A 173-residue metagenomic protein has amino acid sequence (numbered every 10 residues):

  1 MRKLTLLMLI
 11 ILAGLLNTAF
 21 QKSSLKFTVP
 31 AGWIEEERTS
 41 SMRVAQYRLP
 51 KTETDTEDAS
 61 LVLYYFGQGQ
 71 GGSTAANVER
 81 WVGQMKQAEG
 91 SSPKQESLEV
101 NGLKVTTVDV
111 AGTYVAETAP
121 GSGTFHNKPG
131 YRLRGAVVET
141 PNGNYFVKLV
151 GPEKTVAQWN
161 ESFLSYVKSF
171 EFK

Functional and structural regions predicted by a protein language model:
M1-T5: Positively charged n-region of N-terminal signal peptides that target proteins for export
M8-S24: Bacterial Sec-dependent signal peptides at the C-terminal "C-region" and cleavage site
T28-Q87, E117: Secretory pathway targeting signatures of secreted, lumenal, and periplasmic proteins
P30, Y64-F66, D109-A111, T140 (+1 more regions): Active-site-proximal beta-strand/loop segments in catalytic clefts of secreted hydrolases
W33, P141-K173: Surface-exposed amphipathic alpha-helical segments
E37, K51, G67, V82-E89 (+4 more regions): Sec/Tat-exported extracytoplasmic proteins
M42, V78-V138: Signature of long, low-cysteine stretches enriched in small and polar/charged residues
V62-G71, Q95, K148-A157: Second-shell loop/turn segments in exported
